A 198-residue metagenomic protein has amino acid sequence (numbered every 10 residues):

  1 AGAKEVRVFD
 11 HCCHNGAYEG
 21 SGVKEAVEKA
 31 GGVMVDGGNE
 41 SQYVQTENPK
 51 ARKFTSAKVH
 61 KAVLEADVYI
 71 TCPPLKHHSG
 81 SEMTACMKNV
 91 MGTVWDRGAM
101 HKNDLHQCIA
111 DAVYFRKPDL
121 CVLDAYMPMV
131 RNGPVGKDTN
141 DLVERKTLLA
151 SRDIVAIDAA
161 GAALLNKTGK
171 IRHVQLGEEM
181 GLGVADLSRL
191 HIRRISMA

Functional and structural regions predicted by a protein language model:
A1-A198: Extended, low-polarity segments enriched in aliphatic/aromatic residues
